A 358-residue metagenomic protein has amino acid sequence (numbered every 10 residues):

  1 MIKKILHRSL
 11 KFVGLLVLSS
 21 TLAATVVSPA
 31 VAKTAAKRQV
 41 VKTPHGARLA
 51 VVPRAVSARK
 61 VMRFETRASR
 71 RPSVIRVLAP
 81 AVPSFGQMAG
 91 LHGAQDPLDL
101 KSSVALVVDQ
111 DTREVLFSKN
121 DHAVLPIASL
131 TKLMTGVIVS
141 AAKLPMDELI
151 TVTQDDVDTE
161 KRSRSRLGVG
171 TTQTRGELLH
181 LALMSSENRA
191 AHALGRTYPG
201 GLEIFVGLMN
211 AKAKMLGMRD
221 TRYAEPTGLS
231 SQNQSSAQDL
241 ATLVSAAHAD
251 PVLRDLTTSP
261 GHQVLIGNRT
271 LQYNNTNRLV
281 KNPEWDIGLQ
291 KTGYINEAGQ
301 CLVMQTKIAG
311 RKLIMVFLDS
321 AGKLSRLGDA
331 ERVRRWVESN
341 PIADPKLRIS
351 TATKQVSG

Functional and structural regions predicted by a protein language model:
M1-K101, S339-G358: N-terminal secretory targeting signals
I5-R8, A30, S129, G288 (+1 more regions): Short alpha-helical segments used as structural interaction elements across diverse proteins
T21-A24, H122, P145, N268: Residues in and immediately flanking transmembrane alpha helices
F64-Q238, T242-P251, I308: Active-site-adjacent loops and short helices of periplasmic peptidoglycan-processing enzymes
M218-R222, G228-G358: Domain-terminus/edge residues, biased toward the C-terminal soluble/receptor-binding domains of extracytoplasmic
